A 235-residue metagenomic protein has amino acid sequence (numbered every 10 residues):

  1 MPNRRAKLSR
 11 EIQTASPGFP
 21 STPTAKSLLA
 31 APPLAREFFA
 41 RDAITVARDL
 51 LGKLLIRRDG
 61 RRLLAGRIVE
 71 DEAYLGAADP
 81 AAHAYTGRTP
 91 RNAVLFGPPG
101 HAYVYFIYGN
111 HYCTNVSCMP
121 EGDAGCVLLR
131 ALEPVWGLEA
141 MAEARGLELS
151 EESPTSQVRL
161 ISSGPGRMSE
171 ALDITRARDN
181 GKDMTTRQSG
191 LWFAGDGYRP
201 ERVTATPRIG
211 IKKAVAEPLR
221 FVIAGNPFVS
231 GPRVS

Functional and structural regions predicted by a protein language model:
P2-S235: Conserved, well-structured core segments that form or line functional sites
